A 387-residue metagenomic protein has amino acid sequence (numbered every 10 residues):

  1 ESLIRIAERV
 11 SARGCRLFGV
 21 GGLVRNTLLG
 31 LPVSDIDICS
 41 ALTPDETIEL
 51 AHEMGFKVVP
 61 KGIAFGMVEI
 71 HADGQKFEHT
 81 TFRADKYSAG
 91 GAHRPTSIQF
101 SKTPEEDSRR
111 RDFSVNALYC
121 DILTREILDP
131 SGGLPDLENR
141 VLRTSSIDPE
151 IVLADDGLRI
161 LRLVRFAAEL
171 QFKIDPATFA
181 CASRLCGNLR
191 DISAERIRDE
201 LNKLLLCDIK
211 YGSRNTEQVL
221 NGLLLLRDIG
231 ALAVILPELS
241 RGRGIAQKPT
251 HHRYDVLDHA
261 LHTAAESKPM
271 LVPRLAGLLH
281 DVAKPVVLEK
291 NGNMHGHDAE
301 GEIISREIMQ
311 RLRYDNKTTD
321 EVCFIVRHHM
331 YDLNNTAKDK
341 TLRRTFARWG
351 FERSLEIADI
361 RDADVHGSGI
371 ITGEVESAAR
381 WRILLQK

Functional and structural regions predicted by a protein language model:
E1-K387: Catalytic cores of the polymerase beta-like nucleotidyltransferase superfamily and closely associated nucleotide
